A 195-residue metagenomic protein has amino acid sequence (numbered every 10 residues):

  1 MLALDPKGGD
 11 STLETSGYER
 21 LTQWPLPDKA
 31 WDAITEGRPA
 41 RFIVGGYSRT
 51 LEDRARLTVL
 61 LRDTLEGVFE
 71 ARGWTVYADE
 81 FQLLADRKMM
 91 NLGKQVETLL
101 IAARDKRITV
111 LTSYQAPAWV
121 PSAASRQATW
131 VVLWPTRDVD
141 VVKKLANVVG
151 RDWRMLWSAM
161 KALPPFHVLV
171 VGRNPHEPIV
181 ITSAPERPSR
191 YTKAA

Functional and structural regions predicted by a protein language model:
M1-L2, P39-F42, W74-V76, V168: Hydrophobic beta-strand segments of well-ordered beta-sheets in folded domains
M1-P27: Walker A/P-loop NTP-binding active-site region of P-loop NTPases, recognizing the glycine-rich GxxxxGKT/S
L4-G8, E52-W153: Conserved P-loop NTPase motor cores
Y18-R38, V59-L65: A short, well-structured beta->alpha microelement
D32-R56: Conserved P-loop NTPase mechanochemical-coupling segment
I34-T35, A102, A123-A124, S158-L163 (+1 more regions): A general structural signal for short secondary-structure junctions and capping/turn motifs
E36, E66-V68, P164-A195: Conserved P-loop NTPase motor module
K143-P175: P-loop/Walker A phosphate-binding loop and immediately adjacent motor/lid segment at beta-alpha junctions
